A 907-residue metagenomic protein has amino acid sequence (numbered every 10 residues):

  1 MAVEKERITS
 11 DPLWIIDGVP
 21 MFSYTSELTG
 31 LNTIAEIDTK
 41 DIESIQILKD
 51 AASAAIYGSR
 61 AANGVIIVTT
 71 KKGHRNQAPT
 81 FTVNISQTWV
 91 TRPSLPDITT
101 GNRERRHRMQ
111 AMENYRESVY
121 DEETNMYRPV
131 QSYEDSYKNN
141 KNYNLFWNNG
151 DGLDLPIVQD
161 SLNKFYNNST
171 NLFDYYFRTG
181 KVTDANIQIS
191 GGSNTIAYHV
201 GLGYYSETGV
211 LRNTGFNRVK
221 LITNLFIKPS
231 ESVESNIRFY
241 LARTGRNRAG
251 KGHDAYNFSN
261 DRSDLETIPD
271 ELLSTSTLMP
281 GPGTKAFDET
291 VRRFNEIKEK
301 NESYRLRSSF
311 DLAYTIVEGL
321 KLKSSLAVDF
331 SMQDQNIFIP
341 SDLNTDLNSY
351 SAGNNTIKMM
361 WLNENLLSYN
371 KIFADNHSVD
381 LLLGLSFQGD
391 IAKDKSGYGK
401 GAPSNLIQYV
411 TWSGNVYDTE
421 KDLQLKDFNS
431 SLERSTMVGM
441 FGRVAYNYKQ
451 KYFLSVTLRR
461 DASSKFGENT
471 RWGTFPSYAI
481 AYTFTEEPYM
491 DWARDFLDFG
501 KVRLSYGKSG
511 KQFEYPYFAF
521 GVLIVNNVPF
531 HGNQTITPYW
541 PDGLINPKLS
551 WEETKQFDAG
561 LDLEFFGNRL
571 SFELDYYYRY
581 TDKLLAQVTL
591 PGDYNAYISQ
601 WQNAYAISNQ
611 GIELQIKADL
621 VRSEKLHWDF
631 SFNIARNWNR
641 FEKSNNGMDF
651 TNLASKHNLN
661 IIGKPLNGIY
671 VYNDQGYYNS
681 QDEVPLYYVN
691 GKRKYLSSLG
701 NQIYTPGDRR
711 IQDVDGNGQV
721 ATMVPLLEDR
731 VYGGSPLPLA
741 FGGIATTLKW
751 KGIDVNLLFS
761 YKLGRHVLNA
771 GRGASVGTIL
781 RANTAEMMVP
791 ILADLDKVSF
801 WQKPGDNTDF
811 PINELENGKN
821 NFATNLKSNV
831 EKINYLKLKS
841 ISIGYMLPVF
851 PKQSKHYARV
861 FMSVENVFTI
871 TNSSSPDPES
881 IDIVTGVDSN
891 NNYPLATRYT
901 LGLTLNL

Functional and structural regions predicted by a protein language model:
M1-D17, S44, A54-H74: Extracytoplasmic beta-strand/coil segments of soluble accessory domains associated with Gram-negative outer-membrane
M1-E4, I16, K49, T70-K72 (+6 more regions): Flexible glycine-/small-residue-rich
V19-K49: Short acidic/polar hinge/loop motifs at secondary-structure boundaries that mediate gating or recognition
T70, I85, G191-S193, I227 (+16 more regions): Residue-level signature of outer-membrane beta-barrel architecture
R75-S169, T179, G209-F216, K220-R305 (+7 more regions): Surface-exposed loop/interface segments of Gram-negative outer-membrane beta-barrel transport/assembly proteins
T82, N186-S190, G201, N224 (+16 more regions): Outer-membrane beta-barrel architecture
L202-T208, L454-S463: Transmembrane beta-strand segments that form the barrel wall of outer-membrane beta-barrel proteins
D629, S735-L763, A823-I870, D888 (+1 more regions): Conserved C-terminal beta-signal and adjacent last beta-strands/turns of outer-membrane beta-barrel proteins
